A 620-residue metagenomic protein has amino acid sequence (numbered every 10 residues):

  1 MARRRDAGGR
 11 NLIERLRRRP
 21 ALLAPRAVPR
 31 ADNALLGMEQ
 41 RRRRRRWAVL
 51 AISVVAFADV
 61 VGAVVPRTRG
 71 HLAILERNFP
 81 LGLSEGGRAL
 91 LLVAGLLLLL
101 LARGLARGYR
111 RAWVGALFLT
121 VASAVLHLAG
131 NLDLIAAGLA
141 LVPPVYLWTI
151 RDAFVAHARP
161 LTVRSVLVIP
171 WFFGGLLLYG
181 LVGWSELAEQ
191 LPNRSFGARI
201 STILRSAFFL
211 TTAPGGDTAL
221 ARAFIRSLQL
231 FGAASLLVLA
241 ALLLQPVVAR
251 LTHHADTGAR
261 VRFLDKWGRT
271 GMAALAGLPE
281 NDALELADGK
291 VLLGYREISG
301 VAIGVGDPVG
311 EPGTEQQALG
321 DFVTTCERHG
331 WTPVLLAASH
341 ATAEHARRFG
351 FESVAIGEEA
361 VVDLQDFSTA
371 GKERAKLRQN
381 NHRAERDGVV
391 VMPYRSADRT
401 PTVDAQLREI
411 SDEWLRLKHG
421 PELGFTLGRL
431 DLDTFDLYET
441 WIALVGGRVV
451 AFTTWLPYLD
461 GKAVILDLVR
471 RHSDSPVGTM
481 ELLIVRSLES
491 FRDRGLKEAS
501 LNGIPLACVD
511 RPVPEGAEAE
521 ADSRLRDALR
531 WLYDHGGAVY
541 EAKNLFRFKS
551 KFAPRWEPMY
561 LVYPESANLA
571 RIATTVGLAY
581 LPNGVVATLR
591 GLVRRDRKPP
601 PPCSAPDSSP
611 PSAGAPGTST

Functional and structural regions predicted by a protein language model:
A2-H253, P616: Topology signature of small-to-medium multi-pass alpha-helical membrane proteins
S84-L91, V248-I303, D307, G330-W331 (+6 more regions): A conserved beta-strand-loop-helix scaffold within acyl/acetyltransferase catalytic domains
A112-W113, L134-I135, P333, F349-E358: Short, flexible active-site-proximal loops enriched in glycine and acidic residues
R530-D534: Short beta-alpha connecting loops at secondary-structure transitions that line or flank enzyme active sites
D607-T620: Long, low-complexity, intrinsically disordered segments
